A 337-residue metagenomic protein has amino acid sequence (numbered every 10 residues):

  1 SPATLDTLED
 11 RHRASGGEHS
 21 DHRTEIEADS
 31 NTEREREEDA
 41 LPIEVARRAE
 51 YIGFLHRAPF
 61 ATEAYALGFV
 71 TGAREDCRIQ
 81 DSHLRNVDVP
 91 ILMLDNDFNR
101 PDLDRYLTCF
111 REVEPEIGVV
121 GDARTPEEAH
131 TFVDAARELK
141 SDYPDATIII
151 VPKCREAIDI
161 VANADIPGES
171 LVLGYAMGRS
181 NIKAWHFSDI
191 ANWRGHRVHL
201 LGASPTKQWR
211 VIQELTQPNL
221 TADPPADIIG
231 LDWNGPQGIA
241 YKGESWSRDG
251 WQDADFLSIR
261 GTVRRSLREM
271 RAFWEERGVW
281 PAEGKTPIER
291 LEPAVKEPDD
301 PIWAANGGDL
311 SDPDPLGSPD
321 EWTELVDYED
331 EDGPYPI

Functional and structural regions predicted by a protein language model:
P2-H12, H19-L139, T147, T216-P225 (+3 more regions): Non-catalytic, usually N-terminal nucleic-acid engagement modules in DNA/RNA processing proteins
F54-A58, D76, D95-N99, D122-T125 (+4 more regions): Active-site beta-loop-alpha junctions enriched in small/polar residues
L67-F69, E114-E116, D165-L173, N192-R197 (+1 more regions): Glycine-enriched alpha-helix->loop->beta-strand junction motifs that scaffold or abut catalytic
G68, A136, S170-G174, S188 (+4 more regions): Glycine-centered structural positions embedded in regular secondary structure
P126-H130, Y241-I259: Short, flexible/disordered intra-domain loops and linkers
H130-E214, Y241: Short loop-to-alpha-helix "cap/lid" segments that border enzyme active sites across diverse enzyme classes
M177, S204, T216-D249: Glycine-rich phosphate-binding active-site loops on the catalytic face of alpha/beta enzymes
I190, H196-H199, G250-S266: P-loop/Walker A phosphate-binding loop and immediately adjacent motor/lid segment at beta-alpha junctions
